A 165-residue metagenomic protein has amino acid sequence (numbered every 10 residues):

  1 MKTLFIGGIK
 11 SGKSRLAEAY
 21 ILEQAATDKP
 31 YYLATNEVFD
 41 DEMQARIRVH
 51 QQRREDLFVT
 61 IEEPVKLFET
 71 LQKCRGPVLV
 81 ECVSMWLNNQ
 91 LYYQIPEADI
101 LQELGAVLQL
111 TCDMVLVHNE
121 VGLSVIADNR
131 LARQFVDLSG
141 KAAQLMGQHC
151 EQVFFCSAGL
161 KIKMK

Functional and structural regions predicted by a protein language model:
K2-Q72: Conserved P-loop
A17, H50, L79, N119 (+1 more regions): Residue-level signal for inorganic ion chemistry
D28-Y31, G76, D113, Q152: Residues at the starts of beta-strands that form the adenosine-phosphate
Y32-A34, V80, L116, F155: Structural beta-sheet core signal
N36, P64, V83-S84, E120-V121 (+1 more regions): Short, flexible active-site-adjacent loop segments at beta-strand->alpha-helix junctions, enriched in small/polar
R48-Q51, V78, A132-Q134: Short, hinge-like loop/turn segments at secondary-structure boundaries
R54-I100: Helix-adjacent hinge/juxtasegments
L87-K165: Replace "adjacent to P-loop NTPase cores in ATP/GTP-dependent enzymes" with "adjacent to NTP-binding cores
